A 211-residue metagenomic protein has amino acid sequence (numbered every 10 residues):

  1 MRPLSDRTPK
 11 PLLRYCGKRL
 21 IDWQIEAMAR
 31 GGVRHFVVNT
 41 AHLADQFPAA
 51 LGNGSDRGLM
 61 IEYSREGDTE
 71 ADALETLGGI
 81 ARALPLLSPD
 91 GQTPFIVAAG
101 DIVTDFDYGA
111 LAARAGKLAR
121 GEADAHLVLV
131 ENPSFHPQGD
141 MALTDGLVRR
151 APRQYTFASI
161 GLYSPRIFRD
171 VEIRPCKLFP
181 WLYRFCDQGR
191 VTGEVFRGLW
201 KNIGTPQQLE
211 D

Functional and structural regions predicted by a protein language model:
M1-L4: A phosphate-binding catalytic loop at a beta-strand-loop-alpha-helix junction that coordinates phosphoryl groups
D6-K10: Short alpha-helical oligomerization interface
P11, M60-E62, D124, R190-T192: Conserved beta-strand segments of alpha/beta enzyme cores
R14, K18-A98, A110, L143 (+1 more regions): Conserved N-terminal catalytic core of the sugar/cofactor nucleotidyltransferase
V33, S88, F95-I96, V103 (+3 more regions): Catalytic-core segments of class I nucleotidyltransferases/pyrophosphorylases that form NMP-activated intermediates
V38, V97, A125-L127, G193: Structural beta-sheet core signal
A125-D140: Short beta-strand-to-loop element that shapes/binds the nucleotide-sugar donor at the catalytic cleft/hinge
